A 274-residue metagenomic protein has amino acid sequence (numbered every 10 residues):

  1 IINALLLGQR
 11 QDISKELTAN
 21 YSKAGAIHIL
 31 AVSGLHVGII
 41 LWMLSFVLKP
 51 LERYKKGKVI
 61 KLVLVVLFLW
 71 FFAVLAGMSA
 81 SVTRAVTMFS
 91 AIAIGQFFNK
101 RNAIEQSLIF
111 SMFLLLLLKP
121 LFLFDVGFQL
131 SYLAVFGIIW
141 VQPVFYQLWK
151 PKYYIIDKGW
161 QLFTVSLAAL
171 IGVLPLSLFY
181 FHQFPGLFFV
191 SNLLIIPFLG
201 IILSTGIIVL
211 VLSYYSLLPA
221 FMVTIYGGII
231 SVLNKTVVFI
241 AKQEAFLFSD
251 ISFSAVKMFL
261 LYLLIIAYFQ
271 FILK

Functional and structural regions predicted by a protein language model:
I1-M88, A93-I94: Aromatic-rich juxtamembrane segments at the membrane interface
W70, F271-K274: Hydrophobic transmembrane alpha-helices and their immediate loop junctions in multi-pass integral membrane proteins
M78-L263, Y268-F271: Internal transmembrane alpha-helical bundles of multi-pass membrane proteins
